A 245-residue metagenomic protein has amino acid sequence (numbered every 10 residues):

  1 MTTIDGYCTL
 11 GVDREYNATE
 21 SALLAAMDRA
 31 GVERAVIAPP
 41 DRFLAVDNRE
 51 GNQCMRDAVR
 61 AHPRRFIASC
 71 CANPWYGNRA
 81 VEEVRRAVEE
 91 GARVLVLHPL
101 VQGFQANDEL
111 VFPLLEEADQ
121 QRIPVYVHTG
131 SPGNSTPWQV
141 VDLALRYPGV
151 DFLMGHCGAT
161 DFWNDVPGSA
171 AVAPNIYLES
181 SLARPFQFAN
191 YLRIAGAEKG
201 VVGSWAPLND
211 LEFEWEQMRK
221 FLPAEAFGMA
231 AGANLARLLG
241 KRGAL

Functional and structural regions predicted by a protein language model:
M1-G6, N17-R34, A197-K199, L211-L245: Mid-to-C-terminal alpha-helical segments outside catalytic/metal-binding sites
M1-Y16, N52-C71, P174: Mobile, glycine- and charge-enriched loop segments and immediately flanking short secondary-structure elements within
Y7, M27, M55, V59 (+7 more regions): Conserved, mostly hydrophobic/aromatic
C8-L10, R14, P39-P40, C70-P74 (+5 more regions): A cross-domain feature marking catalytic cores of carbohydrate-active enzymes and several ubiquitous metabolic/repair
G11-D13, R42-A45, P74-N78, Q102 (+4 more regions): Active-site environment of divalent metal-dependent phosphoester hydrolases
A22-A26, G51-A58, E83-A87, L110-L114 (+4 more regions): A general structural detector for well-ordered alpha-helical segments in enzyme core domains, enriched
E33-R34, R42, V46-P124: Active-site gating/metal-coordination segments in enzymes
R93-V94, N107-V201: Catalytic pocket-lining loop regions of alpha/beta-barrel enzymes, especially the amidohydrolase/enolase/GH5 lineages
